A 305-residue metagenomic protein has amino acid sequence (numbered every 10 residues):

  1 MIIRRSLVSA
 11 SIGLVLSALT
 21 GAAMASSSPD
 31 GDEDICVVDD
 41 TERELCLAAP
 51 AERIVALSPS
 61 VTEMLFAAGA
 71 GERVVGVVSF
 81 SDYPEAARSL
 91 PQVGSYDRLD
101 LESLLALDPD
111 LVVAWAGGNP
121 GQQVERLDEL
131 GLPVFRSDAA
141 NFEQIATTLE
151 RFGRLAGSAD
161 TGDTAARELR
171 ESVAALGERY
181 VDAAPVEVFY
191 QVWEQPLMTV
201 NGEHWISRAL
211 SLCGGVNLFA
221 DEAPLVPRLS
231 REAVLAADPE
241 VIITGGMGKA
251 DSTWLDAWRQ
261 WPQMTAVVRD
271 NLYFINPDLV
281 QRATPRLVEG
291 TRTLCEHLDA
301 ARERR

Functional and structural regions predicted by a protein language model:
I3-V8: N-terminal export leaders
S9-G21: Bacterial N-terminal signal peptides
L19-R53: N-terminal hydrophobic or amphipathic helices and topogenic motifs
E33-V37, R43-E44, D110-L111, W115 (+3 more regions): Extracytoplasmic substrate-binding proteins
D34, E52-L107, L111-G117, Q123 (+2 more regions): A short, structured surface patch at a secondary-structure boundary
V38-E42, V93-E102, G118, E222-R231: Short helix-initiation/N-cap motifs at beta->coil->alpha
V78, E203-V226, G246, F274: His/Asp/Glu-enriched short active-site or ligand-binding loop at hydrolase and phosphoryl-transfer sites
L101-D108, L130, L229-D238: Short helices/loops that flank or line small-molecule/ion binding pockets
